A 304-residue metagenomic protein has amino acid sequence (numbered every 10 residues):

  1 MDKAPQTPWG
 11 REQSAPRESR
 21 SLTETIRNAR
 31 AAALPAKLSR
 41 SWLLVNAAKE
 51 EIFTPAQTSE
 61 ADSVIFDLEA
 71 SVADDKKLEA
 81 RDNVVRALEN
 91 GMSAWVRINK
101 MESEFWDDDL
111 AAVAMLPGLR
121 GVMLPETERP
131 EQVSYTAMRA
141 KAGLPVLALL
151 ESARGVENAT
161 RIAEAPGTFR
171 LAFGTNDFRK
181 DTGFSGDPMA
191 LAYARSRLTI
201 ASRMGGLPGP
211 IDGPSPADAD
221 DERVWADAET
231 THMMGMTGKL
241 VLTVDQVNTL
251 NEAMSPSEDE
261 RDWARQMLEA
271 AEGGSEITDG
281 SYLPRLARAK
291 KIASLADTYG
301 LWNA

Functional and structural regions predicted by a protein language model:
W9, P16-A304: Expand to "…catalyze enediolate/carbanion chemistry for C-C bond making/breaking, isomerization, decarboxylation
